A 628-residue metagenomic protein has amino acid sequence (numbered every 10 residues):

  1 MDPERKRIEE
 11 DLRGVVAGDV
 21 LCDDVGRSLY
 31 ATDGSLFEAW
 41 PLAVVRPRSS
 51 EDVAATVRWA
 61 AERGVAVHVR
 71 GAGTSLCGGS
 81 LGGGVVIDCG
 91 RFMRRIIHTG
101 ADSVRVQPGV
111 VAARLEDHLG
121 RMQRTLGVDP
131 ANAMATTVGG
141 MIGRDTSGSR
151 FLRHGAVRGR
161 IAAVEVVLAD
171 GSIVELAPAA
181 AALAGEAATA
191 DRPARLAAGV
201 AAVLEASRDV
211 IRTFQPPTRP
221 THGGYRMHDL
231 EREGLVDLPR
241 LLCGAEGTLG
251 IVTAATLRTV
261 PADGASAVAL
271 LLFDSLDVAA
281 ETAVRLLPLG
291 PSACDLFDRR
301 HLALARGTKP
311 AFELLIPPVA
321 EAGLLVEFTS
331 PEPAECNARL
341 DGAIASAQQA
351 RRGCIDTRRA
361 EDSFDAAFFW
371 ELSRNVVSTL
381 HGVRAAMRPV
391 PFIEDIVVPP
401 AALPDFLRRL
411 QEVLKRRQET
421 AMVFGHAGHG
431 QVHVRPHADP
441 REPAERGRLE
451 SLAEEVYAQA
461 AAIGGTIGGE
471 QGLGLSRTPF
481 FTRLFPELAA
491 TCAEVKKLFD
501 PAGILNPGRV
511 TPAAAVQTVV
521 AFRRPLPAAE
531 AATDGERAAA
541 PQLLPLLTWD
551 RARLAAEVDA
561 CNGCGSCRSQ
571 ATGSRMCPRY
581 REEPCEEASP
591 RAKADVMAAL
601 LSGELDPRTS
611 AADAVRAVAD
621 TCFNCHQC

Functional and structural regions predicted by a protein language model:
M1-R58, E62, A72-D102, A131 (+8 more regions): N-terminal flexible segment immediately upstream of the FAD-binding catalytic core in FAD-dependent oxidoreductases
L12, S35-V67, C89-N132, I142 (+7 more regions): N-terminal glycine-rich flavin-associated loop
D19-D24, R70, G127-P130, E205-G224 (+6 more regions): Flexible, glycine/charged-enriched surface loops at secondary-structure junctions
G26-L29, S75-C77, N132-G139, G223-R226 (+9 more regions): A glycine-rich phosphate-binding loop feature that marks nucleotide/adenosyl-phosphate handling sites
M141-L304, P318-L325, Q570, M576-R608 (+1 more regions): Mobile "lid/hinge" segments at catalytic clefts and subdomain interfaces of large enzymes
A163-V164, S172, G185-E205, D209 (+3 more regions): Polar, glycine-rich mid-to-C-terminal structural blocks that act as macromolecule-binding/assembly scaffolds
A255, P288-M387, E419, G425 (+3 more regions): Terminal amphipathic helices with adjacent charged low-complexity linkers/tails
R523-C628: Ferredoxin-type iron-sulfur electron-transfer modules in oxidoreductases and energy-metabolism complexes
